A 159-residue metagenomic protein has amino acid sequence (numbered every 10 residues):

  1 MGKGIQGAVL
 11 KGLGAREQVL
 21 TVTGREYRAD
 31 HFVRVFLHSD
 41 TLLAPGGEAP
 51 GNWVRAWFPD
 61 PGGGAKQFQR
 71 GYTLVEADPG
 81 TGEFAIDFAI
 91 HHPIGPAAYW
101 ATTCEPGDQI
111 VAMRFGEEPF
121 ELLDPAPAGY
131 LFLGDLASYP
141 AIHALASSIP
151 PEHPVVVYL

Functional and structural regions predicted by a protein language model:
M1-A29: Non-cleavable N-terminal signal-anchor transmembrane helices
M1-A8, F58-D60, I90-A97, A146-P154: Short charge-dense sequence patches
G2-K3, G7, K11, K66 (+3 more regions): Binding-site signature for planar aromatic cofactors or substrates
I5-A8, L20, R34, D87-I90 (+2 more regions): A near-ubiquitous, low-amplitude feature marking generic local secondary-structure context
V9, H38, I94, G129-F132: A general structural-boundary detector
R16, F68, A126: Exposed loop/turn and edge beta-strand positions of beta-sandwich/beta-sheet ligand-binding modules
V19-A101: Ferredoxin-reductase
Y99-L159: FNR/FR-type flavoprotein reductase catalytic core
